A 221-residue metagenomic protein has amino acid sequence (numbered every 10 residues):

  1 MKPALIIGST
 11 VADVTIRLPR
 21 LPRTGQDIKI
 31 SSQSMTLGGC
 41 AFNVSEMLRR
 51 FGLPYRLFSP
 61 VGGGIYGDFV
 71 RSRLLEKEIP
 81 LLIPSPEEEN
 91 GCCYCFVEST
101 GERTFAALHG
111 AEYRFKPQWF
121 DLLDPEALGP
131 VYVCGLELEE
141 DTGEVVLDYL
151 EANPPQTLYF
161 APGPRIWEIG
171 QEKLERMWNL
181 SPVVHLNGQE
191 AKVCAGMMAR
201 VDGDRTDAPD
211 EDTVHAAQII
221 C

Functional and structural regions predicted by a protein language model:
M1-P60, I65-S72, E76: Glycine-rich phosphate/adenosyl-contacting loop at the front of the ribokinase-like
L5-I7, A107, P130-Y132, Y159 (+1 more regions): Structural motif
S9, S59-G63, S99, L108 (+2 more regions): Cofactor-binding loop segments of dinucleotide-utilizing enzymes, especially the Rossmann-like FAD- and NAD(P)+-binding
R73-E88: A glycine-rich helix N-cap at a beta->alpha junction
S85, C95-D141: Conserved phosphate-binding/catalytic loop of the ribokinase/pfkB sugar-kinase fold
W119-F120, D141-L147, E168-M177: Distinct, well-ordered alpha-helical segments
E126-A127, T142-Q156: Glycosyltransferases and closely related glycan-assembly transferases that use nucleotide-activated donors
N153-C221: Conserved phosphate/ATP/ADP-binding segment of small-molecule kinases
